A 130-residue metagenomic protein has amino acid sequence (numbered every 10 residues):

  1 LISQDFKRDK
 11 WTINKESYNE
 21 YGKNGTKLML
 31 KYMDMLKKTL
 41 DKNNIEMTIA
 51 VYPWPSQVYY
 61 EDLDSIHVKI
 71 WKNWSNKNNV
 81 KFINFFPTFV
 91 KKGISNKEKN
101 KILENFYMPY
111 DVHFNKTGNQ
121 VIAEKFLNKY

Functional and structural regions predicted by a protein language model:
L1-N73, K77-V80, F85-K97, E104-N105: Serine-dependent acyl-ester chemistry module
K81, F106-Y130: Histidine-centered active-site loop/cap adjacent to the catalytic His in serine esterases/O-acetyl transfer systems
